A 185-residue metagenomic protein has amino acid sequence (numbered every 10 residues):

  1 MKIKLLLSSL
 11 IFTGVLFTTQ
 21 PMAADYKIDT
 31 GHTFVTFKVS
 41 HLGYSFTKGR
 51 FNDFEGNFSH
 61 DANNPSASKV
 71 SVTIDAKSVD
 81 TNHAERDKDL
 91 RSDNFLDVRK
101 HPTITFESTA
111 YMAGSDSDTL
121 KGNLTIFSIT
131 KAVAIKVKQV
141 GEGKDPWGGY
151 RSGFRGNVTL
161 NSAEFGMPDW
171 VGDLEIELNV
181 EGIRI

Functional and structural regions predicted by a protein language model:
M1-S8: Bacterial N-terminal signal peptides that target proteins for export
S8-L16: Bacterial N-terminal signal peptides
T18-Q20: N-terminal signal peptide c-region/cleavage motif recognized by signal peptidases
M22-I185: Low-complexity, acidic/polar, glycine-enriched regions of mature
